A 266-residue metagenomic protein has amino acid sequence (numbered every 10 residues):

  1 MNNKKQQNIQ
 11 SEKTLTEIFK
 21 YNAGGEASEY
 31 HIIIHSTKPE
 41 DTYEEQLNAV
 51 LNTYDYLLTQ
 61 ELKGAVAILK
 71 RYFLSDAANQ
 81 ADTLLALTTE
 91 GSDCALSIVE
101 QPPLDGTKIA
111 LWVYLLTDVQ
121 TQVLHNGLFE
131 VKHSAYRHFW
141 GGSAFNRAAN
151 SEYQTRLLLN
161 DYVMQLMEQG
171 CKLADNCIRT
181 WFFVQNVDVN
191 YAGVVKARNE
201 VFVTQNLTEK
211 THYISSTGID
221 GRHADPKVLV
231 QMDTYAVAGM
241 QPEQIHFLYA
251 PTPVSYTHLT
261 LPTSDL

Functional and structural regions predicted by a protein language model:
M1-L15, G106-H125: Long, contiguous juxta-domain segments that are non-catalytic but functionally important
K13-S28: Extended repeat-based interaction scaffolds and adjacent low-complexity, acidic/S/T/P-biased segments that form broad
S28-T37, R137-R147: Active-site-proximal beta-strand elements of phosphoester/diester hydrolases
Y43-E61, Y153-G170, S264: Short, well-ordered amphipathic alpha-helical segments that serve as non-catalytic structural scaffolds within diverse
I68-L116, N190-V237: Short, conserved loop-to-beta-strand elements that form functional interface hotspots
V131-Y136, R156: Cyclic-dinucleotide signaling modules
V237-V254: Flexible, glycine-/basic-rich loop-and-beta segments that form/coincide with the SAM-dependent methyltransferase
T257-T263: Conserved small/polar residues in nucleotide/adenosyl-binding loops
